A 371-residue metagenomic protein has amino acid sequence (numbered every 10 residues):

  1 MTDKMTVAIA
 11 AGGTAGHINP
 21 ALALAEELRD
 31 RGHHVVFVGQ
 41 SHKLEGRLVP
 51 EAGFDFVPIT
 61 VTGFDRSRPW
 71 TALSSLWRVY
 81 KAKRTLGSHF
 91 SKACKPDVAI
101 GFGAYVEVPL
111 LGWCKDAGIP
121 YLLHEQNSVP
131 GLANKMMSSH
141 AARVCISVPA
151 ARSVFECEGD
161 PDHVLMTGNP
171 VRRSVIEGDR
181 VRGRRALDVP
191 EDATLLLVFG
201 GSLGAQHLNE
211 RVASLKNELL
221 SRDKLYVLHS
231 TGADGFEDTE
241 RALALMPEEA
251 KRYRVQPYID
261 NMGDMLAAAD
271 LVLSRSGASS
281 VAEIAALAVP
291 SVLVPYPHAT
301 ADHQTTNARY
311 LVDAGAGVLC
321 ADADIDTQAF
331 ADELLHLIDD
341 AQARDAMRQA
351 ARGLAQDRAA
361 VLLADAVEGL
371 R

Functional and structural regions predicted by a protein language model:
K4-G12, R31-K81, T85-S88, T167-N169 (+2 more regions): Conserved nucleotide-sugar phosphate-binding/catalytic loop shared by glycosyltransferases and other
H34, L44, D55, K115-V181: Active-site-proximal region of nucleotide-activated glycan assembly enzymes, centered on histidine/acidic-rich loops
K43, L48, A52, R180-R182 (+3 more regions): Donor-nucleotide binding loops and adjacent catalytic segments primarily of GT-B fold Leloir glycosyltransferases
T71-L73, I176-D188, A343: A short helix/loop element that forms part of the nucleotide-sugar donor recognition site in Leloir-type
P96-V98, Q256, A267-A282, V289-P290: Acidic donor-binding loop of glycosyltransferase active sites
H298-L335, Q342: Change "using UDP/GDP/dTDP sugars" to "using nucleotide sugars
A343-D357: A short, well-ordered alpha-helix in the C-terminal region of glycosyltransferases
Q356-R371: C-terminal alpha-helical cap of glycosyltransferases
